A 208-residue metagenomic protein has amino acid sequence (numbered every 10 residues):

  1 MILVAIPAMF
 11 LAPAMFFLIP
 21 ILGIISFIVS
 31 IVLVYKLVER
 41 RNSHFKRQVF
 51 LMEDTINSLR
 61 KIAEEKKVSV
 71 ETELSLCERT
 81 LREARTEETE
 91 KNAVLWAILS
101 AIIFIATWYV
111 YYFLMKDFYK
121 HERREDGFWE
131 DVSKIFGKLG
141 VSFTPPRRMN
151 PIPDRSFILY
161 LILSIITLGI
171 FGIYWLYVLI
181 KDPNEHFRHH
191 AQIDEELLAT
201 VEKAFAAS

Functional and structural regions predicted by a protein language model:
M1-A14, V29-L99, W108-L163, W175-S208: Membrane-interface extramembranous regions at the lipid-water interface
P13-I24: Hydrophobic alpha-helical transmembrane segments
G23-F27, A101-F104: Hydrophobic alpha-helical transmembrane segments of multi-pass small-molecule transporters/permeases
I170-I173: C-terminal transmembrane module of eukaryotic multi-pass membrane proteins
